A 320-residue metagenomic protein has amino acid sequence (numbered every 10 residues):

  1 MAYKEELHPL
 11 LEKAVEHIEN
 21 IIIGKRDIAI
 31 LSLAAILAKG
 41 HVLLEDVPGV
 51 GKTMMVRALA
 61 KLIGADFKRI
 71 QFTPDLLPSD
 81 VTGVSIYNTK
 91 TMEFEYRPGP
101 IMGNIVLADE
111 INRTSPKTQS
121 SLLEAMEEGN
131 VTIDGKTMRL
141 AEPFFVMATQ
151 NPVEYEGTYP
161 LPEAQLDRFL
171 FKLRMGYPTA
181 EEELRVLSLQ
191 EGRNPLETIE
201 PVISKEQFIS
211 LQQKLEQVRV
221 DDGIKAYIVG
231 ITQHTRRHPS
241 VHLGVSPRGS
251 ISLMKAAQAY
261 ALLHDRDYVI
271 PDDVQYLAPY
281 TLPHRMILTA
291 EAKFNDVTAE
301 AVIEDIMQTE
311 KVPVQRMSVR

Functional and structural regions predicted by a protein language model:
M1, E5, R237-R320: C-terminal engagement/docking regions of AAA+ P-loop ATPases
E6-V50, V229, Q233: Pre-Walker A (pre-P-loop) alpha-helix and adjacent loop at the N terminus of AAA/AAA+ ATPase modules, a conserved
L31-A34, Y87-L107, K136: Conserved alpha-helical scaffold flanking the Walker A/P-loop in AAA+ ATPase domains
I36-T73: Walker A/P-loop
V42, V106, F144: Conserved beta-strand position immediately N-terminal to the Walker
D46, D109-E110, S121: Walker B catalytic acidic pair
V47, V81, T149: P-loop (Walker A) phosphate-binding loop of NTP-binding proteins
N88-E93, T114, M126-V218, Q258-L263: Canonical AAA+ ATPase core
